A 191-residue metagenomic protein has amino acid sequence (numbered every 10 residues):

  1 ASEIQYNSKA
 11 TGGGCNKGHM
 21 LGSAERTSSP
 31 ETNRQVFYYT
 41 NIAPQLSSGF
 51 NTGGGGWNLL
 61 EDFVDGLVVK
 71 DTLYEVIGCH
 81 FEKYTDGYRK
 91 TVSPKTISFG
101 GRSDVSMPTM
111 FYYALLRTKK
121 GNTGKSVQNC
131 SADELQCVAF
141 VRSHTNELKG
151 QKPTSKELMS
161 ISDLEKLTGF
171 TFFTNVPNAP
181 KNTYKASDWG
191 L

Functional and structural regions predicted by a protein language model:
A1-L191: Domain-level detector of nuclease and nuclease-like folds in predominantly extracellular/periplasmic contexts
